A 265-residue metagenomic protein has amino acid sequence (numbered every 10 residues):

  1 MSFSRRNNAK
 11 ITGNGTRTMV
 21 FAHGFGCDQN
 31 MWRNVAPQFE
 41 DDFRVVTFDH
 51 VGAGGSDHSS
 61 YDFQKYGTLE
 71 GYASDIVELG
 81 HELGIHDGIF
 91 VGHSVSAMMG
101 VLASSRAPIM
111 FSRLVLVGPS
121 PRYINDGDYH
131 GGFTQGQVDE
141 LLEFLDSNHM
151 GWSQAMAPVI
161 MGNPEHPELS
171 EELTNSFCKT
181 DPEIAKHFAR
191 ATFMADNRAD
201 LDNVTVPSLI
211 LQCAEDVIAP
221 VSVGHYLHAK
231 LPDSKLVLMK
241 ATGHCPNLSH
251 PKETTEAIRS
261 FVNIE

Functional and structural regions predicted by a protein language model:
K10-K65: Conserved HGGG/HGGXW glycine-rich cap/lid loop of the alpha/beta-hydrolase fold
H23-F25, G88, G92-S94, C213: Conserved alpha/beta-hydrolase "nucleophile elbow" surrounding the catalytic nucleophile
P37, T47-V91, V95, E256: Active-site loop/oxyanion-hole signature of alpha/beta-hydrolase fold enzymes
V101, S105-S147: Flexible "cap/lid" loop of the alpha/beta hydrolase fold
N125, Y129-F133, E143-D202: Conserved alpha/beta-hydrolase catalytic His-Asp/Glu region
V204, I210-Q212: Short beta-strand/loop motif that positions the catalytic acidic residue of the alpha/beta-hydrolase fold
E215-A219: Acidic catalytic loop of the alpha/beta-hydrolase fold
S234-E265: Catalytic active-site module of serine/aspartate enzymes centered on a nucleophile-bearing elbow/loop
